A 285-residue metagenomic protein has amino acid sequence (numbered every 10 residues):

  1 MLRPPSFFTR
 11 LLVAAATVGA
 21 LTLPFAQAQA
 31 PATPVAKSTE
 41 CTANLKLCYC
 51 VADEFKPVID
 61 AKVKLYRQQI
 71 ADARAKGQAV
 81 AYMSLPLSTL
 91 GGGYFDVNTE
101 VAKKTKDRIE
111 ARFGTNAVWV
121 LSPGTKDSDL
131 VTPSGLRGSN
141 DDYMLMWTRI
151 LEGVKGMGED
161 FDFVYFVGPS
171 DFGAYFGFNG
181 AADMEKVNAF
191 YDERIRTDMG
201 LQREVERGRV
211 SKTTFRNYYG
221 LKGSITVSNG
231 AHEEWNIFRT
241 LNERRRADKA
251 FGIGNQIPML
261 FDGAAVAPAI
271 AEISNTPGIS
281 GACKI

Functional and structural regions predicted by a protein language model:
L2-V13: Bacterial N-terminal signal peptides that target proteins for export
S6-F7, P24, E54, D160: Intrinsic disorder/low-structure terminal segments
L12-T22: Bacterial N-terminal signal peptides
Q27-Q29: Boundary of Sec targeting at the N-terminus
P31-I285: Conserved catalytic or regulatory cores that recognize and/or transform ribose-phosphate-containing ligands
